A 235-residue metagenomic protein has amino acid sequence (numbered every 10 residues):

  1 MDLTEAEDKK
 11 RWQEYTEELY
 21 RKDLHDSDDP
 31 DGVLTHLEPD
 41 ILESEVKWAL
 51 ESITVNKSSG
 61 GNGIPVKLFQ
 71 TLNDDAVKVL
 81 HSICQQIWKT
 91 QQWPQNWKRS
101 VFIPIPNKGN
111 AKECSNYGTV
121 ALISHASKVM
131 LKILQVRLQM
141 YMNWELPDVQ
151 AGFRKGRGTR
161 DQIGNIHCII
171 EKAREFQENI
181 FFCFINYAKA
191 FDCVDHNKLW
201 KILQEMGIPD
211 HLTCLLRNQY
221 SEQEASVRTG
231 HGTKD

Functional and structural regions predicted by a protein language model:
M1-S115, A121, H125-V129, L146 (+1 more regions): Surface-exposed loop/turn segments and immediately adjacent short secondary-structure elements within folded domains
Q13, F69, V77-H81, I123 (+9 more regions): Hydrophobic face of alpha-helices
L34, G63-L72, Q150-R157, F184-A190: Conserved short loop/turn motifs at secondary-structure junctions
E43-E51, V79-I87, K132-L138, Q162-R174 (+1 more regions): Inter-domain linker/hinge segments that demarcate the starts of reverse transcriptase and RNase H-type modules
N56-I64, F102, K112-L122, R160-K201: Conserved catalytic palm subdomain of right-hand nucleotidyl-transferase polymerases, strongest for RNA-directed enzymes
P94-W97, E113-S115, R174-Q177, Q219-S221 (+1 more regions): Intrinsically disordered, low-complexity regulatory regions enriched in Ser/Pro/Gly/Thr and acidic residues
L131-K132, V136-F153: Electropositive, glycine- and tryptophan-enriched low-complexity nucleic-acid-binding patches
Y187-D235: Conserved polymerase palm-domain catalytic core
